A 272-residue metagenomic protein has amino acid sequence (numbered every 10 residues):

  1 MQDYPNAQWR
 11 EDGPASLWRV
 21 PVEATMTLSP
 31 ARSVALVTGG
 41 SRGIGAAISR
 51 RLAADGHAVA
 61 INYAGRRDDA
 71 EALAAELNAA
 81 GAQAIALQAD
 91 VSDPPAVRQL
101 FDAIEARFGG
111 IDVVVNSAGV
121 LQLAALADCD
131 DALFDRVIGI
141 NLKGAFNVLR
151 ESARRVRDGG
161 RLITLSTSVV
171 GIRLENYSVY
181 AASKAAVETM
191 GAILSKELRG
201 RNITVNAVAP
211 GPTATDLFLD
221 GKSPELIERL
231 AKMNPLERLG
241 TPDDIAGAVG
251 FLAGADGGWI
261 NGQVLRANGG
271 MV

Functional and structural regions predicted by a protein language model:
W9, P14-T25, I172, G250 (+1 more regions): Short C-terminal tail/terminal secondary-structure segment of NAD(P)H-dependent dehydrogenase/reductase domains
S41-R42: Conserved glycine-rich cofactor-binding loop
A125-L126, D130-I138, F218, L226 (+1 more regions): Substrate-binding pocket helix/loop in short-chain dehydrogenase/reductase
C129, R173-A181, I193: Active-site loop-to-helix junction immediately N-terminal to the catalytic Tyr of the SDR YXXXK motif in Rossmann-fold
L149, S183: Active-site helix of classical SDR
R154, K196-E197, G258: Alpha-helical segment proximal to the catalytic Tyr-Lys
R199, T204, I260-G262: Short, small/polar-rich loop/turn modules that mediate ligand/substrate recognition or access, typified
